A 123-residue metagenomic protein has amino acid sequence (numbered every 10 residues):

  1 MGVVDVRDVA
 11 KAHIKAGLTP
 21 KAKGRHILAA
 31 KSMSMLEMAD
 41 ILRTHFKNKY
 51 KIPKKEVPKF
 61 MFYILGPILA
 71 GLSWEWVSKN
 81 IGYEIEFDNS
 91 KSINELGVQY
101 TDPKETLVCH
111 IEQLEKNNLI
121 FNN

Functional and structural regions predicted by a protein language model:
M1-K15: Substrate-positioning beta->alpha
V4-R7, M33, T101: Residue-level signal for the nucleotide or nucleotide-sugar donor/cofactor binding architecture
V4-V6, F60, E84, D88-S90: Surface-exposed loop/turn and secondary-structure junction residues enriched for glycine/proline
A12-W74, P103, C109-L114, N118-N123: Mid/C-terminal beta-alpha module of Rossmann-like enzyme folds, strongest in SDR-family dehydrogenases/epimerases
G66-G97: Conserved C-terminal active-site "lid" loop/helix of NAD(P)H-dependent oxidoreductases that clamps the redox cofactor
F87, V98-C109: Short, charged alpha-helical segments
